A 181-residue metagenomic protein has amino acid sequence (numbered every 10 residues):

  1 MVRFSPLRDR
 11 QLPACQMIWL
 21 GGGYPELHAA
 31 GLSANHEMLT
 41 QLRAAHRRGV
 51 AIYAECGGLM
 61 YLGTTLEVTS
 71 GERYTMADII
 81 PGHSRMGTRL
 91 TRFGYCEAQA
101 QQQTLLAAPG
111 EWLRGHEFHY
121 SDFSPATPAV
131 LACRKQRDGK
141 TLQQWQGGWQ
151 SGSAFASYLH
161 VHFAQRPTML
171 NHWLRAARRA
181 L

Functional and structural regions predicted by a protein language model:
M1-L42: Acidic, glycine-rich loop-and-beta core segments that form the ion-binding/anion-interacting portion of active sites
M1-R3, W19, A54, Y61 (+2 more regions): Structured core elements
V2-R8, L62-T64, Q99-Q103, T141-Q144: Glycine-rich, charged/polar anion/phosphate-binding loops that engage phosphate groups from diverse ligands
R10-L12, A44, Y53, L106-G110 (+1 more regions): Solvent-exposed alpha-helices and their adjacent loops that cap or buttress functional pockets in soluble metabolic
Q16-W19, A29, L39-H46, G63 (+8 more regions): Generic hydrophobic alpha-helical scaffold/packing signal
I18-Y24, G58, G152-A154: Short acidic (Asp/Glu) and glycine-rich catalytic loops that position anionic groups and cofactors
P25-L105: Cysteine-nucleophile active-site neighborhood
M86-L181: Amide-donor transfer/coupling interface in amidating biosynthetic enzymes
